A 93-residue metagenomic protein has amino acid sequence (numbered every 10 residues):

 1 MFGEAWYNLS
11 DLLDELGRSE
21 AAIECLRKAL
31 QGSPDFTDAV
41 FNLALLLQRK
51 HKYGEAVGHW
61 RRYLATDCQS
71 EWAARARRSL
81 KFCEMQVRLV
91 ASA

Functional and structural regions predicted by a protein language model:
M1, E15-K28, D35-T37, K50-R62 (+2 more regions): Structural signature of tandem alpha-helical TPR/SEL1-like repeats, specifically the intra-repeat loop/turn
E4-D14, D38-L45, R75-S79: Conserved alpha-helical positions within TPR/SEL1-like repeat arrays
R18, L45, A65: Generic anion/oxyanion-binding catalytic loop in active/binding sites
D67-E71: Short solvent-exposed coil/turn linkers within tandem alpha-helical repeat scaffolds
